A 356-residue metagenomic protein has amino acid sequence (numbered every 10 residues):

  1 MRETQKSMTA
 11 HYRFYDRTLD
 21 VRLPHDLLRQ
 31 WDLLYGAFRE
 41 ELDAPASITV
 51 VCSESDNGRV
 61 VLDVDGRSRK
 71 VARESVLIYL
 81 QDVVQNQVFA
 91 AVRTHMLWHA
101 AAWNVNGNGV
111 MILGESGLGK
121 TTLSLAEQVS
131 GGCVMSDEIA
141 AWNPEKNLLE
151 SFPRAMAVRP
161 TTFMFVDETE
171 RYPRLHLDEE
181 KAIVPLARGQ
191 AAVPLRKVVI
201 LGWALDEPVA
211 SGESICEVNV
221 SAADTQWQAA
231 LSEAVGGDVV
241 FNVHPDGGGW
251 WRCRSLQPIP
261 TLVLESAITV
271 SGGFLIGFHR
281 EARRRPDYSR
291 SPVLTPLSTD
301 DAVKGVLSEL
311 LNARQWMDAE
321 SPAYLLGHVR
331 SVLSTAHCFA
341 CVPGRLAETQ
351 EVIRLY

Functional and structural regions predicted by a protein language model:
R2-A10, D16-Q30, A101-G114, V129-G236 (+1 more regions): Glycine-rich, often acidic-flanked micro-motifs that create phosphate/phosphodiester-binding or positioning elements
T4-M8, E54-R59, L97-H99: A short, compositionally biased
T9-H11, G58-V64, A141: Short polybasic amphipathic segments
L33-E40: N-terminal "assembly arms/tails" that initiate or stabilize quaternary assembly in self-assembling proteins
L42-Q87: Charged, amphipathic alpha-helical linker segments immediately N-terminal to NTP-binding catalytic cores
A90-V105: Pre-Walker A adenine-sensing motif
K120: Conserved lysine of the Walker
L123-S124: Post-Walker A alpha-helix
